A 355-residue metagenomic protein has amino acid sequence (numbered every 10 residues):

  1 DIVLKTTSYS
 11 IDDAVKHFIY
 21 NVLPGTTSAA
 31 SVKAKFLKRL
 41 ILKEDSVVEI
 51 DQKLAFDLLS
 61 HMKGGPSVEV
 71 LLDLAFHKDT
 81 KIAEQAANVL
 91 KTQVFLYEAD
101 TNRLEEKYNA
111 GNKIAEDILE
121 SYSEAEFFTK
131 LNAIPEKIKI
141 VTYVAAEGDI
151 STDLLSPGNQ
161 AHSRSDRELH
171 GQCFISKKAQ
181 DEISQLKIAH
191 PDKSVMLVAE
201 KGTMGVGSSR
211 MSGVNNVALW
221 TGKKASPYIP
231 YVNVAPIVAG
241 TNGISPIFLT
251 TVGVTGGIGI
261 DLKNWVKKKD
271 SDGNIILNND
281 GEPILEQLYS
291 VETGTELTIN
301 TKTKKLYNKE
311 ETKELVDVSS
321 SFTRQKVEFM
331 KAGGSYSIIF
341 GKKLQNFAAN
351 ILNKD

Functional and structural regions predicted by a protein language model:
D1-L4, Y9-S28, I50-K63, D73 (+1 more regions): Structural detector for internal amphipathic alpha-helices that build alpha-solenoid repeat scaffolds
D1-T6, T26-K43, G64-F76, L96-N109: Amphipathic alpha-helical scaffolding segments comprising HEAT/armadillo-like alpha-solenoid repeats
T7-D12, V47-V48, K78-D79, N112: Short inter-helical turns and helix N-cap capping residues of alpha-solenoid HEAT/ARM repeat scaffolds
S10, K16-N21, A87-K91, F95-F128: Long, compositionally biased, glycine/small-hydrophobic-enriched stretches that function as flexible linkers, tethers
L58, S319-G333: Glycine/aspartate-rich loop-and-adjacent alpha/beta segment that forms the canonical ThDP
L104-S163, G341, N346, N350: N-terminal, positively charged, Ser/Thr/Ala/Gly-biased leader segments that form transit/presequence-like amphipathic
S156, A161-T303, Y307, E314-L315 (+4 more regions): Feature captures the catalytic cores and cofactor-binding loops of soluble hydro-lyases/lyases that act on carboxylate
K326-F329, S335-Q345: Glycine-rich ThDP/TPP pyrophosphate-binding loop and its adjacent helix/strand module within ThDP-dependent enzymes
